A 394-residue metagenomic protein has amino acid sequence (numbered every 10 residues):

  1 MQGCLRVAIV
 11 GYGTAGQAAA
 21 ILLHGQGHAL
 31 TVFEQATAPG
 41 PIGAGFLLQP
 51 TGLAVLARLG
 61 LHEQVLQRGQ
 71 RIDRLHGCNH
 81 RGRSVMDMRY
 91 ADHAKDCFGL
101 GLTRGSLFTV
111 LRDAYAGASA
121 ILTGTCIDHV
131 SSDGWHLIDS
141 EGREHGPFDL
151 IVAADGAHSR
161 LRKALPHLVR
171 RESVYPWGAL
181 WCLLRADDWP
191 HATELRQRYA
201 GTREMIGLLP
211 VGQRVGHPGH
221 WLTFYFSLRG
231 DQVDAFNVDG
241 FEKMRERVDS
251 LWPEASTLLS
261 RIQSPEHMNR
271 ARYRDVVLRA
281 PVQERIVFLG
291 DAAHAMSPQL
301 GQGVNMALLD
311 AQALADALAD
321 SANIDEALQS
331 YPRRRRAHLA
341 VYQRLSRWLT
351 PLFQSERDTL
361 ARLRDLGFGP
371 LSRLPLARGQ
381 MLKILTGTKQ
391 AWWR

Functional and structural regions predicted by a protein language model:
M1-V7, H24, Q49-L183, D231-D234 (+2 more regions): Conserved N-terminal helical subregion
R6, A29, W221: Residues at the starts of beta-strands that form the adenosine-phosphate
I9-G25, A29, F33, V152-A153 (+4 more regions): Conserved mid-domain beta->alpha element of the FAD-binding
A15, A38, H158: Conserved Rossmann-like nucleotide-cofactor binding loop
P41-G43: A short, glycine/small-residue-rich beta-strand->loop->alpha-helix junction that serves as a flexible
M86-F108, E141-R143, R185-R270: Conserved FAD/dinucleotide-binding core of flavoprotein oxidoreductases
W177, W221, E284-R285: Conserved catalytic motifs of the protein kinase core domain
